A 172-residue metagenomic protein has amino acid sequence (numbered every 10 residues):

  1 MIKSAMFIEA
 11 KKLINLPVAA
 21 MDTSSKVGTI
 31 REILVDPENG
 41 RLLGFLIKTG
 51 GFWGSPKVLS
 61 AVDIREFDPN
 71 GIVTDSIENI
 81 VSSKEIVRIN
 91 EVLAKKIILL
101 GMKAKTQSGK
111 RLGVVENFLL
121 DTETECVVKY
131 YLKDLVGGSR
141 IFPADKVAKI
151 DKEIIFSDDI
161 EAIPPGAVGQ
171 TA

Functional and structural regions predicted by a protein language model:
M1-A172: Peripheral interaction segments used for macromolecular assembly
